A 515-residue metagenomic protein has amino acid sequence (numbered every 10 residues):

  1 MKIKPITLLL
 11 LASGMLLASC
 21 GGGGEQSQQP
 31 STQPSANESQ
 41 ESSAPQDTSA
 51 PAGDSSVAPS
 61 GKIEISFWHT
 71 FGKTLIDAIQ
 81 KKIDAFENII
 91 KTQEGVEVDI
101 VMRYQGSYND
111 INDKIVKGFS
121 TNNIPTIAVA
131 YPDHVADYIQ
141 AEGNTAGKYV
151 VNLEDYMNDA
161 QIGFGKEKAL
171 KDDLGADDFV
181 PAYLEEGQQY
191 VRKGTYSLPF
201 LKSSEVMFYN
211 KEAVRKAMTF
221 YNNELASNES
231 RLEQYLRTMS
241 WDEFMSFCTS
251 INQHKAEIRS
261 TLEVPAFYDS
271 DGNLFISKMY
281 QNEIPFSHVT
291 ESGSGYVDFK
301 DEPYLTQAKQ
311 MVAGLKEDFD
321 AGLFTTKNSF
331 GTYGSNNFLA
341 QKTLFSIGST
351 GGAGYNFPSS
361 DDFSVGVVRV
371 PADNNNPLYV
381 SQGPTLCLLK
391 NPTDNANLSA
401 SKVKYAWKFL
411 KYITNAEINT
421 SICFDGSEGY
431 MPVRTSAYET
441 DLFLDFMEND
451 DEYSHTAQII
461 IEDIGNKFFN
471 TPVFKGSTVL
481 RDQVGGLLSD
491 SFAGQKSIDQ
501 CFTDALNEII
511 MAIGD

Functional and structural regions predicted by a protein language model:
I3-G23: Sec-dependent N-terminal signal peptides of Gram-positive bacterial secreted proteins and lipoproteins
C20-N144, M218-Y221, L225-E229, N374 (+2 more regions): Conserved N-terminal structural module of periplasmic/extracytoplasmic solute-binding proteins
G53, P132-V206, G366-P371, I459: Hinge/lid segment of periplasmic solute-binding proteins
I63, E94-V96, T121, Q188-K193 (+1 more regions): Extracytoplasmic/periplasmic substrate-recognition and gating elements
W68, N449-I509, I513: C-terminal capping/gating helix-and-loop segments adjacent to ligand/active sites or protein-protein/ligand interfaces
E154-L174, Y221-E224, N228-R237, I284-Q310 (+1 more regions): Short, solvent-exposed loop/beta-turn-alpha elements that line the ligand-binding surface or hinge of extracytoplasmic
P181-M207, Y235-V297: Extracytoplasmic/periplasmic solute-binding protein
W241-N252, M279, V289-G331, F357: Glycine-centered hinge/linker elements that transmit conformational signals in sensory and ligand-binding systems
